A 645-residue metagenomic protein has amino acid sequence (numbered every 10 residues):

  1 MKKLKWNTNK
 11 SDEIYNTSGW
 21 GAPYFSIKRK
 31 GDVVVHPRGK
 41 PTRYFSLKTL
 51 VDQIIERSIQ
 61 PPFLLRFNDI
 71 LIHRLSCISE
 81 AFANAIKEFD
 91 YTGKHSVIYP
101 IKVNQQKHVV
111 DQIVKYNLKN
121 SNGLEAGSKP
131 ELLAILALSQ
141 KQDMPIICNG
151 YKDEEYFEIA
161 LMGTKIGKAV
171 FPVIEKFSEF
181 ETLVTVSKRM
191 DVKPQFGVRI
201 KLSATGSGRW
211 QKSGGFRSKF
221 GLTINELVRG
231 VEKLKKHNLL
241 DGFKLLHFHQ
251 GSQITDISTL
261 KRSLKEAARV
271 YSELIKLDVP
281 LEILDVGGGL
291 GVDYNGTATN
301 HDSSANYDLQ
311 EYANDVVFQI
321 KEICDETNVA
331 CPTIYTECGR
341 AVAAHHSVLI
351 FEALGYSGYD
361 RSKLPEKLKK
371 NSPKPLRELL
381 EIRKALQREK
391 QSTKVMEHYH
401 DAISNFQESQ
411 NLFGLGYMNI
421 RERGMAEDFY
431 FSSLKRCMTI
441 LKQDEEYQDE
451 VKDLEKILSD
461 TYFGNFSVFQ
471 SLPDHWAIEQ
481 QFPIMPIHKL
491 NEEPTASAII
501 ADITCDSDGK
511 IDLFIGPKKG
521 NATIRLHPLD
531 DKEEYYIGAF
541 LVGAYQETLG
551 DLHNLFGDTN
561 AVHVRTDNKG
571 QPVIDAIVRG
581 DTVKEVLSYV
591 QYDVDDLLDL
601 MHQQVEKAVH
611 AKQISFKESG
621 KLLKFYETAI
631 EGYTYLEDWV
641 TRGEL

Functional and structural regions predicted by a protein language model:
M1-Q60, R565, P572-V573, V583-V586: Conserved, well-structured core domains of diverse proteins
N9-K10, S76-N84, K107-Q112, L132-L133 (+5 more regions): Short alpha-helical segments and helix-capping/turn motifs at coil-helix boundaries
K28-K107: Low-complexity, highly charged intrinsically disordered N-terminal segments that act as targeting/localization
D69-C77, R229, E266, D315: A non-catalytic, amphipathic alpha-helix used as a structural packing/dimerization or gating element in enzyme scaffolds
D90-D285, L290-V292, N306-E311, Q319 (+1 more regions): Active-site-proximal beta-alpha core segment in soluble small-molecule metabolic enzymes
P100, G127, N149, E175 (+12 more regions): Generic beta-strand/beta-sheet core signal
I254-R262, D293-E311, A341-Y356: Short glycine/threonine-rich loop-to-helix capping motif typified by GTGT followed within a few residues by an Asp-Pro
D315, K321-D325, V329-L645: Charged (often Lys/Glu-rich) extended helix/loop segments that serve as interaction or gating elements
